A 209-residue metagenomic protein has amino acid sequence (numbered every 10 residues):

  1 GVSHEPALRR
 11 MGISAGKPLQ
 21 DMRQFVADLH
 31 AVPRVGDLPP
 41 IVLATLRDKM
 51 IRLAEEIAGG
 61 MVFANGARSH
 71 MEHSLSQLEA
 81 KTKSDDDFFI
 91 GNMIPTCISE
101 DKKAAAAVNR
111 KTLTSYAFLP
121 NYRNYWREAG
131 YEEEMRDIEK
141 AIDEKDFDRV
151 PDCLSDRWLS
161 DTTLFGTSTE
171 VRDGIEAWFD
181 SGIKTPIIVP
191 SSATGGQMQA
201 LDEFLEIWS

Functional and structural regions predicted by a protein language model:
G1-S209: Active-site-adjacent structural elements that line small-molecule/cofactor binding pockets in enzymes
